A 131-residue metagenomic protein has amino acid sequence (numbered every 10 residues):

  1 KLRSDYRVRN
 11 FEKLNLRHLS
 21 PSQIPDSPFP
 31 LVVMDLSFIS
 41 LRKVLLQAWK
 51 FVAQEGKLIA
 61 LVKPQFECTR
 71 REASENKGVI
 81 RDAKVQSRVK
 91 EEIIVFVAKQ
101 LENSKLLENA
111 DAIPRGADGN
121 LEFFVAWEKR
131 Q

Functional and structural regions predicted by a protein language model:
K1-K43: S-adenosyl-L-methionine
E12, I59-F66: Non-cysteine beta-strand/loop elements that form the S-adenosyl-L-methionine
L16-R17, P64-C68, I113-P114: Short "lid" loop at the C-terminus of a central beta-strand within the Rossmann-like core of SAM-dependent
R42-I59: A short glycine-rich, Lys/Arg-flanked "PGG" loop and its adjoining helix->strand segment in the class I
P64-D82: Short, glycine-/aromatic-enriched active-site segment of Class I SAM-dependent methyltransferases
Q86-L101: Short alpha-helix
L101, P114-Q131: Core SAM-dependent methyltransferase catalytic element
N103-I113: Conserved S-adenosyl-L-methionine
